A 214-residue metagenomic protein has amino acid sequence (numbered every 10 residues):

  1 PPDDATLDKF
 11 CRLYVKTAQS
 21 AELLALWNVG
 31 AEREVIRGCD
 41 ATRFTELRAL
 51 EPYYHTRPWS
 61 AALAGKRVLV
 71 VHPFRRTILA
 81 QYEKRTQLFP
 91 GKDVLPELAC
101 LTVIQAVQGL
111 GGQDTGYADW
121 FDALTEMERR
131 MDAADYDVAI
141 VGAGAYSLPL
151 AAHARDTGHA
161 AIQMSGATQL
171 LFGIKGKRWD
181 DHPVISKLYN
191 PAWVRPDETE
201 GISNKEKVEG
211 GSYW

Functional and structural regions predicted by a protein language model:
P1-E97: Electropositive, gly/pro-rich neighborhoods at or near active sites that engage anionic ligands
K9, D122-D135, Y146-L148: A short, acidic, amphipathic alpha-helical segment used as a generic capping/interface helix at domain edges
T17, A133-A134, T157: Alpha-helix C-cap/termination motif
V29-E32, P73-T77, I140-P149, S165-Q169: Gly/Ser/Thr-rich loops at beta-strand to alpha-helix junctions that form or flank small-molecule/cofactor-binding
R37-F44, T102-E126: Glycine-rich phosphate-binding "P-loop"
S60, R67-G116, Y189-P191, E200-W214: Mobile, glycine- and charge-enriched loop segments and immediately flanking short secondary-structure elements within
K66, D135-D137, H159: Short coil/turn segments at beta-strand junctions that form active-site/ligand-binding loops
P149-W214: C-terminal functional extensions of proteins
